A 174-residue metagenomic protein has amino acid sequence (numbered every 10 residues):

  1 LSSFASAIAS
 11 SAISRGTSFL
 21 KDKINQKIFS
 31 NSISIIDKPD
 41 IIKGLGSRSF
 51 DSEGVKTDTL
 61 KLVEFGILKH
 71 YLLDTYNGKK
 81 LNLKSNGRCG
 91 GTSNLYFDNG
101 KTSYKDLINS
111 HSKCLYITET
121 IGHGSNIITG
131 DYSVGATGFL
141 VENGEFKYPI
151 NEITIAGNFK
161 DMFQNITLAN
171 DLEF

Functional and structural regions predicted by a protein language model:
L1-K21: Active-site pocket-lining segments that scaffold enzyme catalytic pockets across diverse folds
K23-F174: Dual-mode signal for accessory low-complexity, basic/Gly-rich regions
